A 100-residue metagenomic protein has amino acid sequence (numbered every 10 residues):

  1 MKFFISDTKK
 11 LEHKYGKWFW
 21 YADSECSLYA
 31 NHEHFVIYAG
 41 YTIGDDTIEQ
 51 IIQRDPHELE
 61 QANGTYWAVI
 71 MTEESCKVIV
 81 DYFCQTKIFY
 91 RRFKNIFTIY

Functional and structural regions predicted by a protein language model:
M1-Y100: Cysteine-centered catalytic environments shared across enzyme families
